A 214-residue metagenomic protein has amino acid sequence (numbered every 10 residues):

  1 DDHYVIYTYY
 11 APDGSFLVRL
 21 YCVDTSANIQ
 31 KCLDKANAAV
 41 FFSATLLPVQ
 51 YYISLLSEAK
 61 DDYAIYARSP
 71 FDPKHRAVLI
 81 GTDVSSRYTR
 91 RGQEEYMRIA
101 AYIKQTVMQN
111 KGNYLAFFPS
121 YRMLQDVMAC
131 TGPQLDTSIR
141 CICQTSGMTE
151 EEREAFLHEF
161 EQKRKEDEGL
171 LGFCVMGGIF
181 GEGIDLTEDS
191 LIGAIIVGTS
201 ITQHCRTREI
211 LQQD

Functional and structural regions predicted by a protein language model:
D1-D214: ASCE RecA-like P-loop NTPase motor cores that couple ATP hydrolysis to mechanical translocation on nucleic acids
